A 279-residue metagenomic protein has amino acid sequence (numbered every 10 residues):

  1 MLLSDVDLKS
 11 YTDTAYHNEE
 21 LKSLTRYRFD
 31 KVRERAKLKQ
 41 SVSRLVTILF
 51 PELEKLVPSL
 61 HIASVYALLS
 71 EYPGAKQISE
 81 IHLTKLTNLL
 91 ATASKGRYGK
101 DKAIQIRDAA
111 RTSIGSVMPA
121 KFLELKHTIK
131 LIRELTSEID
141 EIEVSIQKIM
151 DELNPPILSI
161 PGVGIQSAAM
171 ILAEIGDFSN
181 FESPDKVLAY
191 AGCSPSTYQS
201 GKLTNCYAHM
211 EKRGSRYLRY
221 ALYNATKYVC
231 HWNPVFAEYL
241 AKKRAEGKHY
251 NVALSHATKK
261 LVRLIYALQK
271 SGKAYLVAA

Functional and structural regions predicted by a protein language model:
M1-A279: A detector of single, family-specific signature residues that are central to catalytic or substrate-handling motifs
